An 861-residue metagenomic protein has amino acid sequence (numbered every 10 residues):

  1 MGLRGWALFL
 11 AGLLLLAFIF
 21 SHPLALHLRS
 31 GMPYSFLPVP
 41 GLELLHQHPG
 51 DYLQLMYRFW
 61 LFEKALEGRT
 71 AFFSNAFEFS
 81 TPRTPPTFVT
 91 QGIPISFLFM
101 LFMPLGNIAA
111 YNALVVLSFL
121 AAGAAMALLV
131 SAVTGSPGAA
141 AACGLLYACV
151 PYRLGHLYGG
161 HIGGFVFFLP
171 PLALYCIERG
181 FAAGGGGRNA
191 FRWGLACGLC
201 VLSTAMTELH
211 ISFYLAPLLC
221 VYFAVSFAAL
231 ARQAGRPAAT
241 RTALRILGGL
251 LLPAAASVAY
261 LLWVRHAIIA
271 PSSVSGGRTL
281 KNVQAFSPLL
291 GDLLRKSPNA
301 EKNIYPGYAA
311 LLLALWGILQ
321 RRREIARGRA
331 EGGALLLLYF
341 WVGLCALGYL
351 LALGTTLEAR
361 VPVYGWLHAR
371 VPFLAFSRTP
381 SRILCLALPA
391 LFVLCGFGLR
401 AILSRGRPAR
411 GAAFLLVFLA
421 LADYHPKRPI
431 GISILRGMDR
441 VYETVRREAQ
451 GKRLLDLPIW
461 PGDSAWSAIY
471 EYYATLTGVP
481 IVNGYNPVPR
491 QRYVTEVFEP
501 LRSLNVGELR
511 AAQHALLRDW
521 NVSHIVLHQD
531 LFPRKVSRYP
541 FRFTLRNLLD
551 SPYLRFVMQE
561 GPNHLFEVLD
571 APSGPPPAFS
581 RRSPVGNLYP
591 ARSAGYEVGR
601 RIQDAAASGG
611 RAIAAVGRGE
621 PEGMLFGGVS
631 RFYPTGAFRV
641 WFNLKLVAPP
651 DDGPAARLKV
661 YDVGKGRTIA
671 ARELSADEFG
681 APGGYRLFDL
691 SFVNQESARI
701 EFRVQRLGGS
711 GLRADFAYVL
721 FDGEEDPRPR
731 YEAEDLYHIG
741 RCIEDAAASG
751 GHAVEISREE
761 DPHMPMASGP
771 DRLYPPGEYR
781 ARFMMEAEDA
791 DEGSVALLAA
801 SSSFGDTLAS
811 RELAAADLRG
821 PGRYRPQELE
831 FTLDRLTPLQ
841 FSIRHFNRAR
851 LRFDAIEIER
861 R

Functional and structural regions predicted by a protein language model:
M1-L26, R245-L252, E324-V342: Start-transfer (signal-anchor) and selected internal transmembrane alpha helices of multi-pass inner/ER membrane
A17-A122, V150-L157, H161-F167, N282-G291 (+4 more regions): Membrane-interface coil-to-helix junctions
P38-A65, G249-R321, P372, F376 (+1 more regions): Periplasmic/ER-lumenal interhelical loops and adjacent helix-loop junctions in multi-pass membrane proteins
V115-V133, P137-G185, N189-L230, L250-Y260 (+1 more regions): Membrane-embedded helix bundles of polyisoprenyl
L215-A254, G317-R329, G333: Perimembrane helix-loop-helix junctions
A229-L230, P306-L335, G343-L350, R400: Hydrophobic, aromatic-rich transmembrane alpha-helices and their immediate juxtamembrane boundary segments
L247-L252, R329-A330, V393, L399-H425: Signature aromatic-anchored transmembrane alpha helix within multi-pass, membrane-resident enzymes that catalyze glycan
K281, F418-N587: Extracytoplasmic
